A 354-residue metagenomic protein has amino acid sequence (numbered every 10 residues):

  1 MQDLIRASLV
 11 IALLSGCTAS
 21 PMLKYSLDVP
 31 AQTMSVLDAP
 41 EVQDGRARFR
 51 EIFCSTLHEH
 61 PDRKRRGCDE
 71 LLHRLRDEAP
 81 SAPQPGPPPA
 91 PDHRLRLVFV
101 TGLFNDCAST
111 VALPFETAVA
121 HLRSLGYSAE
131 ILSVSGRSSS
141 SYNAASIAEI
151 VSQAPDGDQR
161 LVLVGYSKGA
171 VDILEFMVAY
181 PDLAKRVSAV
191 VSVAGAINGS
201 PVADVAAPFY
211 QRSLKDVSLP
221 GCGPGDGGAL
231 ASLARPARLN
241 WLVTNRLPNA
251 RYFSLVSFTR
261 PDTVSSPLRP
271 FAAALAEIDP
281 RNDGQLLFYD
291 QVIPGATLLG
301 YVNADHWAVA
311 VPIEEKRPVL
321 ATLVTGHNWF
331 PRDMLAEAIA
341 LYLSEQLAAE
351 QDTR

Functional and structural regions predicted by a protein language model:
Q2-V10: Sec-dependent signal peptide recognition, specifically the positively charged N-region followed immediately by
C17-T110, T353-R354: Flexible, membrane-associating and regulatory peripheral segments of lipid-active enzymes
K24, V36, Q43, P248-R354: C-terminal catalytic-base region of ester-bond hydrolases, centering on the histidine of the charge-relay
P88-L161: Active-site catalytic motif of lipid deacylating hydrolases and related acyltransferases
V100-L103, S167, G195, S257: Glycine-rich His-Gly loop
V111, S200-A206, T263-L268: Short aromatic-enriched loop/helix-cap "lid" or pocket-rim segments at secondary-structure transitions that line
A145-T244: Serine-dependent carboxylesterase/thioesterase catalytic core of lipase-like alpha/beta-hydrolase/SGNH enzymes
